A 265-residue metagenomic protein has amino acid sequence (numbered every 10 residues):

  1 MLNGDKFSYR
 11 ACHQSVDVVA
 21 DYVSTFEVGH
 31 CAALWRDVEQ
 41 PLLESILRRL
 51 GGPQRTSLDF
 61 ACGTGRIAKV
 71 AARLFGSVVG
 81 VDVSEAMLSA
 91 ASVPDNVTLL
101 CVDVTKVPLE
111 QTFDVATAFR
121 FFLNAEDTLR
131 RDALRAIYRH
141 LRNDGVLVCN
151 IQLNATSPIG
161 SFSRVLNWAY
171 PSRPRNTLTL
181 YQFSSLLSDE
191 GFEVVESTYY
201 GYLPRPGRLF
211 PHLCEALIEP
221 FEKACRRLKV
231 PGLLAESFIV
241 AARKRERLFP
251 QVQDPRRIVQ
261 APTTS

Functional and structural regions predicted by a protein language model:
M1-G51: Conserved class I S-adenosyl-L-methionine
Q54-A61: Conserved class I S-adenosyl-L-methionine
T64-K106: Class I SAM-dependent methyltransferase SAM/SAH-binding core
T117: A conserved beta-strand element that flanks and buttresses the S-adenosyl-L-methionine
R131-N143: A short glycine-rich, Lys/Arg-flanked "PGG" loop and its adjoining helix->strand segment in the class I
V148-Y170: Conserved class I S-adenosyl-L-methionine
L166-Q182: Acceptor-substrate binding/catalytic loop of class I
T198-A261, S265: A C-terminal cap/extension of S-adenosyl-L-methionine-dependent methyltransferases that defines the acceptor-substrate
